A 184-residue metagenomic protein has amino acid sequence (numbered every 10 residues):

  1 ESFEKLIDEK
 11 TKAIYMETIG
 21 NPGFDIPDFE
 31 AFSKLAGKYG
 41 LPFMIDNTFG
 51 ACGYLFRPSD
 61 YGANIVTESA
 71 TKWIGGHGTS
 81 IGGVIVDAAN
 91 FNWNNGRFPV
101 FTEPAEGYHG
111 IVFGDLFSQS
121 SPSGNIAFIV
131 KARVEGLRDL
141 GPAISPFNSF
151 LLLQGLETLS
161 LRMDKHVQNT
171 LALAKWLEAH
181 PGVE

Functional and structural regions predicted by a protein language model:
E1-A179: Conserved PLP-enzyme active-site core in the AAT-like
